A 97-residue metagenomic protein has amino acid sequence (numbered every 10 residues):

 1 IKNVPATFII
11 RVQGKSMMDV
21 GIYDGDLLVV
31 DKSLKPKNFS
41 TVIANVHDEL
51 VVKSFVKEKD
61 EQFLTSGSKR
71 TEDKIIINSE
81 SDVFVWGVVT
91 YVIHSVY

Functional and structural regions predicted by a protein language model:
K2-Y97: Acidic/glycine-rich C-terminal interaction modules and beta/coil loop segments that lie outside canonical DNA-binding
